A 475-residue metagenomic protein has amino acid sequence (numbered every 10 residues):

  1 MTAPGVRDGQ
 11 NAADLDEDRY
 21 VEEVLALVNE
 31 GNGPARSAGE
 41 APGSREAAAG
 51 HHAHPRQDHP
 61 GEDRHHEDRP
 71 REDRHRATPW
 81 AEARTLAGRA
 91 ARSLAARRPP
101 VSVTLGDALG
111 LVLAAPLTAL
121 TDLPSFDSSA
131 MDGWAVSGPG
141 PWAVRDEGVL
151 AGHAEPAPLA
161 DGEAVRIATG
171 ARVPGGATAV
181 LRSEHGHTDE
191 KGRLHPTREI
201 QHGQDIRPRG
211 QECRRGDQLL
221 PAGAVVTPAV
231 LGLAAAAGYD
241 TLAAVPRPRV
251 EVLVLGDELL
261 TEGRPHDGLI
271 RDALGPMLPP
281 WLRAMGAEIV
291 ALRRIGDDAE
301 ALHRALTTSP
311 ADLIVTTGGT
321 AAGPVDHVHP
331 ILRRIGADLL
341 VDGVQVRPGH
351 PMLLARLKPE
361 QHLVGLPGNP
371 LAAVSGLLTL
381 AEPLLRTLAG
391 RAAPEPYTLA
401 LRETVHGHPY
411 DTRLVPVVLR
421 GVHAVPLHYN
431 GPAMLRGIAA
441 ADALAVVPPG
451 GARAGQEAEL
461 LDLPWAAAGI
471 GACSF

Functional and structural regions predicted by a protein language model:
T2-D240: Phosphate-interaction motifs
L27, G31, A87-R97, A237-D240 (+9 more regions): Change "in soluble alpha/beta enzymes" to "in soluble alpha/beta proteins
V101, L105, S128, L194 (+1 more regions): Flexible glycine/proline-rich
D127-S129, A154-A160, V173-P174, H187-D189 (+12 more regions): Solvent-exposed alpha-helices and their adjacent loops that cap or buttress functional pockets in soluble metabolic
R166-A168, T197, P221, V252-L255 (+3 more regions): Short beta-strand segments
T169, L255-G256, L313-I331, D338 (+1 more regions): Glycine-rich beta-strand-to-loop/alpha-helix junction loops that act as flexible
D205-T316: Phosphate-binding glycine-rich loops and their immediate beta-loop-alpha structural context
